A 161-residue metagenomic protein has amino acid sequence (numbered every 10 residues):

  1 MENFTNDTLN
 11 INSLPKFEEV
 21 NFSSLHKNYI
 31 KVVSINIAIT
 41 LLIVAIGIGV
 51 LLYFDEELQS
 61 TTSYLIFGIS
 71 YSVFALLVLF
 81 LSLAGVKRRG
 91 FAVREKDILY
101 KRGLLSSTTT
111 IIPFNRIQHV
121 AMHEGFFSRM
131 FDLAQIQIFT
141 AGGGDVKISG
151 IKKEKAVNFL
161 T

Functional and structural regions predicted by a protein language model:
M1-N115, H119-T161: N-terminal basic, Ser/Thr-rich segments that initiate or prime the first beta/alpha elements at protein or domain
